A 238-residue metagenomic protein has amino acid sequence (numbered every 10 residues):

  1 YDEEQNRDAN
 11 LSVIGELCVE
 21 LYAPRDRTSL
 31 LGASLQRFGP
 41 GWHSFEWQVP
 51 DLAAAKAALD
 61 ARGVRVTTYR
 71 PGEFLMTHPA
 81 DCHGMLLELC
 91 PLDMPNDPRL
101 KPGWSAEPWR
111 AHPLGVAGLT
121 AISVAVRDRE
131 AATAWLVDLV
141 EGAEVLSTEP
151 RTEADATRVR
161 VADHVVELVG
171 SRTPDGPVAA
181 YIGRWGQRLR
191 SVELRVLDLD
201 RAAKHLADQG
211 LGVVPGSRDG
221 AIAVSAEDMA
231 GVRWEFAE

Functional and structural regions predicted by a protein language model:
Y1-D2, Y69-P71, L146-T152, G216-R218: A short, aromatic/hydrophobic, helix- or strand-capping loop or linear motif that either lines the entrance/gate
Y1-L31, L139, D208: An N-terminus-focused feature that recognizes amino-terminal "leader" regions
Y1-V13, M76-D81, E149-R158: N-terminal strand-loop-strand beta-hairpin
N10-L17, L31-K56, T77-H78, G118-R127 (+3 more regions): Vicinal oxygen chelate
E20, A53-V116, T157-V161, V165-G170 (+2 more regions): Vicinal oxygen chelate
P24-S29, L168-G176, V196: A low-complexity, Ser/Thr/Gly/Pro-enriched, surface-exposed linker/loop concept that marks segments flanking
P40-W47, M94-A134, L139, L189-V192: N-terminal beta-strand motif that seeds the catalytic metal site of vicinal oxygen chelate
G115-V165, G170: Aromatic-anchored, glycine/proline-accented short structural segments that stabilize local strand-turns or short
